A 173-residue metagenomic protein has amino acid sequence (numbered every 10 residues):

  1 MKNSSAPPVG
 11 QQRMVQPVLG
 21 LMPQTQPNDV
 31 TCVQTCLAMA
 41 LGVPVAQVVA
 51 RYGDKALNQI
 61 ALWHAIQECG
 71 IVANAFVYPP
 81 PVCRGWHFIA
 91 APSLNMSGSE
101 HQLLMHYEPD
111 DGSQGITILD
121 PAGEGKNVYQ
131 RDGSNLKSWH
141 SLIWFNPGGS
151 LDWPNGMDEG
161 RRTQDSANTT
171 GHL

Functional and structural regions predicted by a protein language model:
M1-C69, R161-Q164, T169-L173: Active-site nucleophile-adjacent alpha helix/oxyanion-hole segment immediately C-terminal to the catalytic cysteine
K2-G10, T25-P27, T31, E108-L173: Cys-His-centered catalytic/binding microenvironment captured across papain-like cysteine peptidases and homologous
V43-I143: Conserved active-site-adjacent core of cysteine acyl-enzyme catalytic domains
